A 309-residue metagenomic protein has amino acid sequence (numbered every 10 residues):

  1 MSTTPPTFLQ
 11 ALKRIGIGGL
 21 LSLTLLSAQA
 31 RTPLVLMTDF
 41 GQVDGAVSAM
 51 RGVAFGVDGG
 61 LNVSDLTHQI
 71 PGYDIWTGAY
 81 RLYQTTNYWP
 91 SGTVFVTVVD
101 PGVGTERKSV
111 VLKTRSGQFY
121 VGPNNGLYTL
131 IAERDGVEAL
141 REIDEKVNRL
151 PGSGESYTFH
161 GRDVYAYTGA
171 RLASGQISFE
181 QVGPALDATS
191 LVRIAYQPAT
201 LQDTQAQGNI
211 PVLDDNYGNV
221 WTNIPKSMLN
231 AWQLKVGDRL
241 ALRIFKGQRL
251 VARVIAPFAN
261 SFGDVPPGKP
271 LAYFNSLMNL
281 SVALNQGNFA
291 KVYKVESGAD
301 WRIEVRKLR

Functional and structural regions predicted by a protein language model:
M1-A11: N-terminal secretory signal peptides that target proteins for export/translocation
K13-T24: Bacterial N-terminal signal peptides
A28-A30: Boundary at the C-terminal end of the N-terminal hydrophobic targeting segment
T32-P33, G45, V57-V63, Y73-Y80 (+2 more regions): Active-site histidine-anchored catalytic micro-motif
V35-Q42, V47-S48: N-terminal signal-anchor module of multipass membrane proteins
V53, V57-G60, T85-W89, R134 (+1 more regions): Change "in soluble alpha/beta enzymes" to "in soluble alpha/beta proteins
S153-V236: Anionic-ligand-binding alpha/beta catalytic cores of soluble enzymes and soluble regulatory domains that recognize
V220-K294: A conserved acidic, glycine/proline-rich C-terminal tail/linker
